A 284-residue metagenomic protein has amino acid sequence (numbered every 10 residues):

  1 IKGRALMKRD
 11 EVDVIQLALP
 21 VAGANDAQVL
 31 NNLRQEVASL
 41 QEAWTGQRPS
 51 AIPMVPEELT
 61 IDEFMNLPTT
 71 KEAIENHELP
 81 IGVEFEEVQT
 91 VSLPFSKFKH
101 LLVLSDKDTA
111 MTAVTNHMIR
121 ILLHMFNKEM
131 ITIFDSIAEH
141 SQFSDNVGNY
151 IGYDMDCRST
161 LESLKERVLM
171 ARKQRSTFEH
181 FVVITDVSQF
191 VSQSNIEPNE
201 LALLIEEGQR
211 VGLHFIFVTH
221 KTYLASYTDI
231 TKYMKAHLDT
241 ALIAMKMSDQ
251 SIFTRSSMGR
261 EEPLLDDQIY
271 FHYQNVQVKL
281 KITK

Functional and structural regions predicted by a protein language model:
I1-P80, A225-K284: Phosphate-binding and hydrolysis-coupling loops of NTP-dependent motor/remodeling domains
N66-D239, K246, T283: P-loop NTPase catalytic phosphate-binding loop
